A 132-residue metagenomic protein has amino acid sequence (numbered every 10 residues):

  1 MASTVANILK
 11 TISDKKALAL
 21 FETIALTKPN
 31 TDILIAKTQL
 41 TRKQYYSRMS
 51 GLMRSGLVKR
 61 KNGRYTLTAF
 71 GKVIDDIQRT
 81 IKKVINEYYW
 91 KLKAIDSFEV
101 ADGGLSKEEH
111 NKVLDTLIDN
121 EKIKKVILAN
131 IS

Functional and structural regions predicted by a protein language model:
M1-A19, S106, V113-L114: Short alpha-helical segments that sit at the start of domains
K15, L26-N30: Short capping segments at the starts of secondary-structure elements
L18-E22, V73: Pre-recognition alpha-helix immediately N-terminal to the DNA-recognition helix within helix-turn-helix or winged-helix
T31-K37: A short acidic, leucine-rich amphipathic alpha-helix
L34, Y45-S55: Basic amphipathic alpha-helical segments that dock to polyanions
M53-R64: A short, conserved structural fragment
A69-E99: Conserved segment of winged-helix/HTH DNA-binding domains
K91-S132: Exposed, interaction-prone assembly regions rather than primary DNA-binding/catalytic cores
